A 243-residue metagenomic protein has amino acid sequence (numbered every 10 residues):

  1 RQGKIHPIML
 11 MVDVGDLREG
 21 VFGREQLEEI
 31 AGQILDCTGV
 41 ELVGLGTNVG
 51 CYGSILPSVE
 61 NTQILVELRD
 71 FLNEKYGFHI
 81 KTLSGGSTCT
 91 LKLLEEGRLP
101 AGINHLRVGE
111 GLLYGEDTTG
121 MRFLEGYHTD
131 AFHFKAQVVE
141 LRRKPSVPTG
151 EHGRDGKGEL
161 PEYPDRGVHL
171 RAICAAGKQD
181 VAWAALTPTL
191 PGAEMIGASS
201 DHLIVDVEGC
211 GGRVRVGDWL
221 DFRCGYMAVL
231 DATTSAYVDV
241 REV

Functional and structural regions predicted by a protein language model:
K4-P7, D13-H133: Active-site loop/helix belt of alpha/beta enzymes
V21-F22, V139-L141, D239-V240: Short beta-strand-to-turn element immediately C-terminal to the catalytic PLP-Schiff-base lysine in fold type I
L42, I80, V138, R143 (+1 more regions): A broad structural signal for short, well-ordered beta-strand segments within beta-sheet-rich domains
G44, T82, H105-R107, Q137 (+3 more regions): Generic structural signal for residues positioned in beta-strands
L91-C174, D180, A184-P188: Active-site loop ensemble at the mouth of alpha/beta enzyme cores that anchors a bound cofactor
P145-V243: C-terminal accessory subdomain/extension
